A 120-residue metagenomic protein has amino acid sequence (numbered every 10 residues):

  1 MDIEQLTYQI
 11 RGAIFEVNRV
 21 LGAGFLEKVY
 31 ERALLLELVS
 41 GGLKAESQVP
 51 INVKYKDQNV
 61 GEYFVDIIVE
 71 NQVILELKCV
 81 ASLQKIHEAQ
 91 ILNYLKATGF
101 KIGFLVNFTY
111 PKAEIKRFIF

Functional and structural regions predicted by a protein language model:
M1-K44, A113, I119-F120: Solvent-exposed, charged helical/coil patches that constitute nucleic-acid or partner-interaction surfaces
G22, A45, V65-L83, Y94: Conserved catalytic cores of phosphodiester-cleaving nucleases, focusing on short active-site segments
G41-K54: A short acidic/basic microdomain associated with nuclease active sites
D57-Q58, K116: Short, well-ordered secondary-structure micro-motifs
N59-Y63: A short, glycine/Asx- and small/polar-enriched loop/turn that sits immediately N-terminal to a beta-strand
K78-F120: Nucleic-acid nuclease catalytic cores
